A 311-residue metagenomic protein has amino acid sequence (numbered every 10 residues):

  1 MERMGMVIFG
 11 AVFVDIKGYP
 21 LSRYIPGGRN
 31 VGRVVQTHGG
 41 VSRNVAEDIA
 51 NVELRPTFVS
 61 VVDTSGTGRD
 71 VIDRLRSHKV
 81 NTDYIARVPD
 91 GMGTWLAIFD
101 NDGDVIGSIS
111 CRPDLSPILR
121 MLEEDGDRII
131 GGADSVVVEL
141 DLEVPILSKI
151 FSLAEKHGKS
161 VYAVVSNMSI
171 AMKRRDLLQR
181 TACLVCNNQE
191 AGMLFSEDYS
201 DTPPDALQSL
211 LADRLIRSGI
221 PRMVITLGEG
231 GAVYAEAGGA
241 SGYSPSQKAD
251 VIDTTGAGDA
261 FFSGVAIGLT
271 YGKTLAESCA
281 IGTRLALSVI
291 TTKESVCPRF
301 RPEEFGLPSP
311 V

Functional and structural regions predicted by a protein language model:
M1-D70, S77, W95: Glycine-rich phosphate/adenosyl-contacting loop at the front of the ribokinase-like
M1-V7, N30, E197, D201-V311: Conserved phosphate-binding/catalytic region of the ribokinase-like
R74-P89: A glycine-rich helix N-cap at a beta->alpha junction
K79, L115-M121, A163-S169: Short gly/ser/thr-rich secondary-structure transition/capping motifs
R87, A97-S135, L140: Conserved phosphate-binding/catalytic loop of the ribokinase/pfkB sugar-kinase fold
I130-G131, L177-Q179, R217: A short, aliphatic-rich alpha-helical micro-motif
S135-L207, G230-G231: Conserved beta-alpha-beta core of the PfkB/ribokinase-like small-molecule kinase fold
